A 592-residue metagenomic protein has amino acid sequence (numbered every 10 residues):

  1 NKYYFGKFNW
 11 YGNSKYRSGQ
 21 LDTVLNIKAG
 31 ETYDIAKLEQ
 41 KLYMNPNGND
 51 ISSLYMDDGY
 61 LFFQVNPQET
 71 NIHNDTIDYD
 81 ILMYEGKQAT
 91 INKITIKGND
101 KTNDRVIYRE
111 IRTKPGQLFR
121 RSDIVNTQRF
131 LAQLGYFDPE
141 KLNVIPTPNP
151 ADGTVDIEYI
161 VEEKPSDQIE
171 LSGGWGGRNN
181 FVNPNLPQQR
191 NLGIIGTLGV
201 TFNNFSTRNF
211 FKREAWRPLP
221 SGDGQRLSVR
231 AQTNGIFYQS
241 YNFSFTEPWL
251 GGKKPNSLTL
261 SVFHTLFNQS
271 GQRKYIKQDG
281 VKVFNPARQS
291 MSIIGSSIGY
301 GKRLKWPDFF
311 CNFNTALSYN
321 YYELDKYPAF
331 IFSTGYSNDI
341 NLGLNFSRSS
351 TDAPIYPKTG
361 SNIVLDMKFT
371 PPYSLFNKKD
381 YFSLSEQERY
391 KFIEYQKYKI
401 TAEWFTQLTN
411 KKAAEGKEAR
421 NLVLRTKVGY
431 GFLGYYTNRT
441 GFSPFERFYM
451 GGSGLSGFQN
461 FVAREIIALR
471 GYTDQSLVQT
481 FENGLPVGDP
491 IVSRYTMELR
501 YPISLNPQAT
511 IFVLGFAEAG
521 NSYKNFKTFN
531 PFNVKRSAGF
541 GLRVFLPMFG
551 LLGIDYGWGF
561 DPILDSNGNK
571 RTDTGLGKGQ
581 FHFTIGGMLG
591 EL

Functional and structural regions predicted by a protein language model:
N1-L134, D138-I157, V161-S166, S206 (+1 more regions): Interaction-mediating elements
S18, L38-G48, D104, R120-I124 (+7 more regions): Generic alpha-helical secondary structure
Q20, N26, K101, R120-I363 (+6 more regions): Gram-negative/organellar outer-membrane beta-barrel architecture
G59, G135-K141, K368-P371, P502-P507: Long hydrophobic segments that form regular secondary structure
D104, Q128, G176, V262-H264 (+4 more regions): Active/binding-pocket-proximal capping segment
Q168-N191, P328-I503, G515-A519, Y523-N525 (+3 more regions): C-terminal outer-membrane beta-barrel translocator/porin domains of Gram-negative envelope proteins and their
S522, F529-T572: C-terminal structured "cap/appendage" subdomains that terminate the fold
